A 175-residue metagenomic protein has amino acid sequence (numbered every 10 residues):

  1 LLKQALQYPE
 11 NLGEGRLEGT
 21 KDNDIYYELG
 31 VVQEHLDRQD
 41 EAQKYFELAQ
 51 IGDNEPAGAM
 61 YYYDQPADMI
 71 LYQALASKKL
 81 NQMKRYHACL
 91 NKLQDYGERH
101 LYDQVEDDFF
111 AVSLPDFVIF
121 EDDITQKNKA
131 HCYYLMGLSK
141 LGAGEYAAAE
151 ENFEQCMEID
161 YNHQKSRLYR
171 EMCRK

Functional and structural regions predicted by a protein language model:
Y8-G19, E55-Y62, F120-I124: Flexible helix-coil transition and linker loops at the boundaries of alpha-helical arrays
L12, D22, P56, M83 (+3 more regions): Residue-level recognition of tetratricopeptide repeat
E14, L90-H131: Alpha-helical adaptor scaffolds
G15, I25, G58-A59, M69 (+3 more regions): TPR alpha-solenoid repeat register
K21, Y27-E28, H35, Y72-A74 (+4 more regions): "A position-specific structural signal for the A-helix of alpha-solenoid helical repeats
